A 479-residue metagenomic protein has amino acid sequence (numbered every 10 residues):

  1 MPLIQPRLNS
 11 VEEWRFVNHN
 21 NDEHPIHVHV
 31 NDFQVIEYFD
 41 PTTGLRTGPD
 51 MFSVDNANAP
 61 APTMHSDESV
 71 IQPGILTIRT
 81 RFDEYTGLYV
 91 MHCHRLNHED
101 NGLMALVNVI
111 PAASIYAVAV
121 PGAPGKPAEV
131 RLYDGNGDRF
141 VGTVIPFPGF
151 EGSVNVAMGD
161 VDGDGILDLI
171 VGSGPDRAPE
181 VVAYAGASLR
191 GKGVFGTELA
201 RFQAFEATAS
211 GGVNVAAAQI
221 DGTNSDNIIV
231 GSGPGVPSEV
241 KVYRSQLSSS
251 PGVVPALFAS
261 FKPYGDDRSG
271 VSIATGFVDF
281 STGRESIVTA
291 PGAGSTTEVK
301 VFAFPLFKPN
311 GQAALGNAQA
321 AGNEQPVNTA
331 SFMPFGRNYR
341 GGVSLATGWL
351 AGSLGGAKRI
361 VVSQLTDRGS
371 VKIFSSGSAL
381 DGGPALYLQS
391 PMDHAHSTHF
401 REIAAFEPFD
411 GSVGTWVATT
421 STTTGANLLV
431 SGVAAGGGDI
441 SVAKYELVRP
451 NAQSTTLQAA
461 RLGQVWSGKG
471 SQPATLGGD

Functional and structural regions predicted by a protein language model:
M1-A112: Active-site pocket scaffolds in enzymes
D22-H24, A128, G152-V154, P179 (+7 more regions): Short beta-strand/loop motifs in extracellular/secreted proteins, especially within beta-sandwich accessory domains
A112-Y133: An edge-strand/N-cap motif at the start of beta-rich repeat modules
A113-V118, V154-D162, I166-I170, V213-G222 (+7 more regions): Beta-propeller blade termini
V120, Y133-N136, T143-F147, G159 (+18 more regions): Tandem-repeat architecture and repeat-register "anchor" residues
A123-K126, G174-A178, P234-P237, G292-T296 (+2 more regions): Short glycine/acidic-enriched loop and turn motifs that connect beta-strands
R131-G142, E180-R201, E239-A259, V299-V327 (+2 more regions): Beta-propeller blade repeat segments, especially FG-GAP/WD-type strand-to-loop junctions in 6- to 7-bladed propeller
V144-A157, R201-A217, S260-T275, S331-T347 (+3 more regions): Repeat-based blade/solenoid architectures
